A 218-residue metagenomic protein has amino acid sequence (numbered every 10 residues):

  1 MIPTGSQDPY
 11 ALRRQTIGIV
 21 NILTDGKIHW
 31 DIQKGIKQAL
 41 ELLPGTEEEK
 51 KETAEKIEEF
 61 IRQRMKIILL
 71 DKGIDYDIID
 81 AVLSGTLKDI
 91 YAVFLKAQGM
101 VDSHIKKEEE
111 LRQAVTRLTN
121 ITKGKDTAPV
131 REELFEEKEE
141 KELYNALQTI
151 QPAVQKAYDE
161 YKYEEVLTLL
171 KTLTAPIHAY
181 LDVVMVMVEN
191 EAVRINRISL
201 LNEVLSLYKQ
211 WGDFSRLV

Functional and structural regions predicted by a protein language model:
M1-V218: Amphipathic alpha-helical "coupling" segments that flank catalytic cores
